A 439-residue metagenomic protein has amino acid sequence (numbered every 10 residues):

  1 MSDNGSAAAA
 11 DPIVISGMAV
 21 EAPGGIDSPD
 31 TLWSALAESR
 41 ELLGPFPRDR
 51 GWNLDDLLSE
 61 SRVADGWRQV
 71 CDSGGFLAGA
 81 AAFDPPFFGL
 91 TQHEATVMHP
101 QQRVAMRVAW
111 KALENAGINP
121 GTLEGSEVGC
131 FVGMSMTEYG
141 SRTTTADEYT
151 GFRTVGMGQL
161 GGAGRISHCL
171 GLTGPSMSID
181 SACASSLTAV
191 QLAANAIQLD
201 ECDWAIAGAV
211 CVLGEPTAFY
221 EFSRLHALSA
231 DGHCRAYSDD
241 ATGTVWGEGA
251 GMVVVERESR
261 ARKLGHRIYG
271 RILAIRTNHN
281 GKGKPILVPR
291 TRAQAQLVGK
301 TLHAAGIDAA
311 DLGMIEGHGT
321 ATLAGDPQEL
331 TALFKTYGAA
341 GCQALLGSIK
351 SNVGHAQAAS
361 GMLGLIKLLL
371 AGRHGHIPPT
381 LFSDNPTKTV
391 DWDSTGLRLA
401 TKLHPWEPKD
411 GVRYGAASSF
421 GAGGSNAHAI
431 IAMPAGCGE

Functional and structural regions predicted by a protein language model:
S2-E439: Condensing-enzyme catalytic core of the thiolase-fold
